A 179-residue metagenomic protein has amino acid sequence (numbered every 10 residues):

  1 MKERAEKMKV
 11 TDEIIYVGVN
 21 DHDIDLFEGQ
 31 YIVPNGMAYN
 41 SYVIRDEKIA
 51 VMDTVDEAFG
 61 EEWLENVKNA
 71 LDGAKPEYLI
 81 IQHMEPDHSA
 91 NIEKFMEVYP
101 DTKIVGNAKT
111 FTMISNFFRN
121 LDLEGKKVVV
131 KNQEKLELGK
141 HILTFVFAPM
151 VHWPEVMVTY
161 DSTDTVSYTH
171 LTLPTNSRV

Functional and structural regions predicted by a protein language model:
K2-D12, G106-V156: Metallo-beta-lactamase
K7-V67, L71, V158-D161, T165-Y168: Conserved beta-strand hairpin/beta-sheet module of binuclear metal-dependent hydrolase folds, prominently
I14, T54, M84-P86, L173: Conformational gate/switch positions in structured elements
A50-D53, E77-I81, F145: Short catalytic-loop micro-motif centered on adjacent basic/acidic residues
A58-V105: Active-site metal-binding motif and surrounding structural segment of the metallo-beta-lactamase
H83, H88, H141, H152 (+1 more regions): Histidine-centered active-site/metal-ligand motif
T169-T175: Conserved small/polar residues in nucleotide/adenosyl-binding loops
